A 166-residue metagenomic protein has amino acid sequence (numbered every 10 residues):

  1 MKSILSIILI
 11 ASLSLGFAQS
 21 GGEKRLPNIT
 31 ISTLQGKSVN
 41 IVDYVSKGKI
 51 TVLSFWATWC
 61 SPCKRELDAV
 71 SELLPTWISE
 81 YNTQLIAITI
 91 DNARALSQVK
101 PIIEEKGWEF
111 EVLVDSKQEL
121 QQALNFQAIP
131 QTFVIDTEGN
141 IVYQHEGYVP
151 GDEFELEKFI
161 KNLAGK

Functional and structural regions predicted by a protein language model:
M1-S32, Y143-H145, F154, K166: N-terminal targeting signals for export/organelle localization
T30-I50: A short beta-strand-turn-helix
G48-T51, W56-W59, A128: Short pre-active-site segment immediately N-terminal to redox-active cysteine/selenocysteine motifs in thiol-based
K49, R65-I88, E104: Conserved helix-turn-beta segment immediately C-terminal to the redox Cys motif in thioredoxin-like folds
N82-L96, E109-K117: Thiol-based oxidoreductase modules, predominantly thioredoxin-like and allied folds used for disulfide exchange
I102-I135: Short, internal strand/loop/helix patches that form the active-site neighborhood or redox-interaction surface
V134-K166: Thiol-/selenol-based redox modules, centered on thioredoxin-like and closely related oxidoreductase domains
